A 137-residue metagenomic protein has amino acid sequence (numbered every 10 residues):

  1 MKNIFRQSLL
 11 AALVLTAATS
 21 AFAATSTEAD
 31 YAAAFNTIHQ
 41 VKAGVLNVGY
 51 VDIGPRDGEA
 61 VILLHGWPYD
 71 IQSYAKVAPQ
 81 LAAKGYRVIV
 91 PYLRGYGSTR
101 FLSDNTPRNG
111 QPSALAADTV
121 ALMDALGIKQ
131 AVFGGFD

Functional and structural regions predicted by a protein language model:
K2-I4, V77, P91, L115: N-terminal targeting/docking segments
K2-L9, L13-L15, A21-E59, A83-Y86: Alpha/beta-hydrolase fold catalytic core
S20, H65, S103, P107: Conserved short-loop catalytic and cofactor-binding motifs
T27, G66-W67, R108-N109: A generic secondary-structure micro-motif detector that highlights 1-2 residue hydrophobic/ambivalent hotspots embedded
D30-Y31, A43-G44, A83, V90-F136: Active-site loop/oxyanion-hole signature of alpha/beta-hydrolase fold enzymes
N36, S73-K76, A114-A121: Alpha-helical elements of Rossmann-like donor-binding domains used by nucleotide-donor carbohydrate transfer enzymes
D52-F101: Conserved HGGG/HGGXW glycine-rich cap/lid loop of the alpha/beta-hydrolase fold
G66, F136-D137: Conserved acidic functional residues
